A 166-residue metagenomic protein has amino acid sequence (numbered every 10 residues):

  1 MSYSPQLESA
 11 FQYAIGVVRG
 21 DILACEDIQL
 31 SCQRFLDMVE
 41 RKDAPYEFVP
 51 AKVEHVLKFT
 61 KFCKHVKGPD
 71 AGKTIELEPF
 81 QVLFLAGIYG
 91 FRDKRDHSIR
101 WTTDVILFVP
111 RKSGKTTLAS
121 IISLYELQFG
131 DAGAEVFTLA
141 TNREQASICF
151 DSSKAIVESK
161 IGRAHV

Functional and structural regions predicted by a protein language model:
S2-H165: Phosphate/NTP-binding elements of NTP-utilizing enzymes
